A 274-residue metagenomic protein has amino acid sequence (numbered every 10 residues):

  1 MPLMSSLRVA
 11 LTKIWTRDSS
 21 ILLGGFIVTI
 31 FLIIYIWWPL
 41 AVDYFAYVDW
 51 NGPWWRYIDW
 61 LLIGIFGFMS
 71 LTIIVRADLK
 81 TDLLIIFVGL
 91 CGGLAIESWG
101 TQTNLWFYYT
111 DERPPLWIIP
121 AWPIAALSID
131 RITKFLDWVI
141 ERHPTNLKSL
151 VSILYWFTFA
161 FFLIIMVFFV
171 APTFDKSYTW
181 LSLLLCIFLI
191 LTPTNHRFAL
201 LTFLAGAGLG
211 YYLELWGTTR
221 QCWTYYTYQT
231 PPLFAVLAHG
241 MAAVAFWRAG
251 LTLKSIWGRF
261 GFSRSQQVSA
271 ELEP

Functional and structural regions predicted by a protein language model:
M1-P274: Aromatic-rich, lipid-facing transmembrane alpha helices and their immediate juxtamembrane interface loops in integral
